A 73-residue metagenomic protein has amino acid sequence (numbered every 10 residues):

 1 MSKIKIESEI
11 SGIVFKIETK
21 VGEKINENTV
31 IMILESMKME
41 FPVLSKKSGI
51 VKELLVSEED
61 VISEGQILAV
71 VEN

Functional and structural regions predicted by a protein language model:
M1-I13, V30-K46, N73: Short beta-strand-turn/beta-hairpin segments enriched in glycine/proline and small hydrophobics that form edge-strand
S11-I13, K24, I50, V61: Generic "edge-of-domain/loop-turn" microfeature
F15-K20, E53-V56: Short histidine-centered loop motifs in beta-beta connectors
K16, E23, P42, D60 (+1 more regions): Active-site-proximal flexible loops/turns
K20-I31, E58-L68: Short, well-structured beta-strand-loop connectors
E35, E40, E53, E58 (+2 more regions): Acidic-residue sensor for enzyme active/binding pockets
L44-L54: Short, compositionally biased
